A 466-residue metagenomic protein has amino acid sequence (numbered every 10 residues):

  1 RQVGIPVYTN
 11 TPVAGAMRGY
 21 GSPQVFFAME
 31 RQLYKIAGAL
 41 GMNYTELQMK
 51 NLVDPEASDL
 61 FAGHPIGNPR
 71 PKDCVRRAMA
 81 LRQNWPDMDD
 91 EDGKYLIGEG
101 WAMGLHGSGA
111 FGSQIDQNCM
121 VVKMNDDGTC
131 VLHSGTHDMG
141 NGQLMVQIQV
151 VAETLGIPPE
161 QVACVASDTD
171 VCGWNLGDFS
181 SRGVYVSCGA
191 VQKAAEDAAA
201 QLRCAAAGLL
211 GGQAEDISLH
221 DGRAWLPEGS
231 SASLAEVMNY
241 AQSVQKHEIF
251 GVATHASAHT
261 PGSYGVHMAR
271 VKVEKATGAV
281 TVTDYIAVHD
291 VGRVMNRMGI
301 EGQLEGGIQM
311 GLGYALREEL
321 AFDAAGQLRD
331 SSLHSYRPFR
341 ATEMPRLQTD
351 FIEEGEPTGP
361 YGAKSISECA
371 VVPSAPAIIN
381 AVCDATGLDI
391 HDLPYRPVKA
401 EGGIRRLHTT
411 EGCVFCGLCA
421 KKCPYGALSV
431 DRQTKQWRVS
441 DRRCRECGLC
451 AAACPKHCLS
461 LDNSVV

Functional and structural regions predicted by a protein language model:
R1-R18, P23-G104, Q149-R405: C-terminal catalytic domains of large/alpha subunits in multi-subunit enzymes
G63, A452, H457: DNA major-groove recognition helix of helix-turn-helix/homeodomain DNA-binding modules
A102-D126, S134, N141: Conserved beta-alpha junction segments in alpha/beta enzyme cores
D127, A276-T277, A325, Q433-T434 (+1 more regions): Residue-level recognition of short loop/turn positions
T129-S134, V282-D284: Short, aliphatic-rich beta-strand segments
L144-M145: Conserved strand-to-helix beginnings and helix N-cap segments that scaffold or border functional pockets
V398-F415, G426-E446, L459-V466: Ferredoxin-like iron-sulfur electron-transfer modules
F415-K422, R445-A453: C-type cytochrome heme c attachment motif
